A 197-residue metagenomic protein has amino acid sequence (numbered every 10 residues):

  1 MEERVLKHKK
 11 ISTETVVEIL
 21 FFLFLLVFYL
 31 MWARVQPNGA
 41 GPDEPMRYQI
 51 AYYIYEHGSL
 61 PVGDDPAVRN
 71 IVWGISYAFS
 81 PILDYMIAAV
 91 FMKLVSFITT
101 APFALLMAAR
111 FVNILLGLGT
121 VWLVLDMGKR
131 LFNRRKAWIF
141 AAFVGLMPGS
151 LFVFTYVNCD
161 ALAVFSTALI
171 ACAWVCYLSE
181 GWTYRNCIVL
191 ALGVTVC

Functional and structural regions predicted by a protein language model:
M1-S12: Short, Lys/Arg-rich, polar N-terminal cytosolic tail immediately upstream of the first transmembrane signal-anchor
T13-P45, Y52-V72, C197: Transmembrane signal-anchor helices characteristic of membrane glycosylation enzymes that use polyprenol
I19, I98-F103, V124-L146: Transmembrane-helix signature of polytopic, membrane-embedded enzymes that assemble or transfer cell-envelope glycans
Q49, Y53, G117, A163-A171: Hydrophobic core segments of transmembrane alpha-helices in multi-pass, intramembrane catalytic enzymes
A78, I82, M86, F97-G119: Loop-to-helix entry region of an early transmembrane alpha helix in multi-pass inner-membrane enzymes
M107-L131, L169-C172: Transmembrane-helix motifs of polytopic, lipid-linked glycan transferases
G149-L162: Short acidic/glycine- and proline-prone juxtamembrane loop motifs at membrane-interface regions of multi-pass membrane
N186-C197: Membrane-interface alpha helices of multi-pass inner-membrane proteins
